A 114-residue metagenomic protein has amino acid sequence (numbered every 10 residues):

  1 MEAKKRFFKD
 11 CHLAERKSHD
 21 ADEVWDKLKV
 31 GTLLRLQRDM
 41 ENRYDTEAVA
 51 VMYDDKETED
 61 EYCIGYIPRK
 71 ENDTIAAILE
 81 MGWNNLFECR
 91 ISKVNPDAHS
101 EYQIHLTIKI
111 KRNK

Functional and structural regions predicted by a protein language model:
M1-K114: Conserved active-site motif detector
